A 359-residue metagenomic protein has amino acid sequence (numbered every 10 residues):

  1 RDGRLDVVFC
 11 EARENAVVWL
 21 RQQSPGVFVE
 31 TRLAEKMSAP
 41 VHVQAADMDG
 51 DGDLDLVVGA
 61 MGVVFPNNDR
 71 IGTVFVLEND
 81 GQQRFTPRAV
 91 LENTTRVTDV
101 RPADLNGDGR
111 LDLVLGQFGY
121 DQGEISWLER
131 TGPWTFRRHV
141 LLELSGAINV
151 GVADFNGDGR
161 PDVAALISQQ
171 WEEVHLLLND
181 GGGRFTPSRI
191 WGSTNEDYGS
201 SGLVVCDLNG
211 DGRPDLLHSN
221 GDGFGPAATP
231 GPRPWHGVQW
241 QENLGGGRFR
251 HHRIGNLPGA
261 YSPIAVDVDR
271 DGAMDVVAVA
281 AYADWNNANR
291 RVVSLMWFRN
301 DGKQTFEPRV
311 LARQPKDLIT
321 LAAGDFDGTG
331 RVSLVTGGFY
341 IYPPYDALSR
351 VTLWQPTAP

Functional and structural regions predicted by a protein language model:
R1-P359: Beta-propeller-forming repeat regions
